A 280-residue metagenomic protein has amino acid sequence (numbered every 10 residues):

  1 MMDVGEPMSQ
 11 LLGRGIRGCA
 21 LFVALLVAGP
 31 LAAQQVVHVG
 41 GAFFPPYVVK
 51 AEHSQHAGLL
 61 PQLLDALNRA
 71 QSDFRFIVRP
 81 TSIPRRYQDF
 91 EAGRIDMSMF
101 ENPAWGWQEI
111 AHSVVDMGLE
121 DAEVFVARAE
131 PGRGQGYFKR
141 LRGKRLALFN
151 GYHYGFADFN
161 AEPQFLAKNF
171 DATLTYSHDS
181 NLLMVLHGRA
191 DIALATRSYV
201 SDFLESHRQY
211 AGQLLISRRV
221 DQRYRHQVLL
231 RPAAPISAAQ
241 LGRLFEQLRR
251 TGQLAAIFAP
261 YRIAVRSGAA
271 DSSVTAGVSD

Functional and structural regions predicted by a protein language model:
A28-G29: N-terminal signal peptide c-region/cleavage motif recognized by signal peptidases
Q34-I110, L174, T251, P260-Y261 (+1 more regions): Extracytoplasmic small-molecule ligand-binding "clamshell" domains of the periplasmic binding protein/Venus flytrap
G41-P45, E120-V124, Q209-F245, V265-S279: Periplasmic-binding protein-like
P61-Q71, P131-G132, F138-R145, Y152 (+1 more regions): Extended ligand-binding regions for polar small-molecule ligands
L64-S72, D116, R142, N150-T175 (+1 more regions): Ligand-binding cleft/hinge of the Venus flytrap
A70, P84-I95, H178-Y199: Short helices/loops that flank or line small-molecule/ion binding pockets
F74-R75, H153-F170, F245-D280: Ligand-binding clefts/hinges and TM-proximal coupling segments of bilobed small-molecule sensing domains
V78-L141, H153-F156, R218-R219: Acidic, polar ligand-binding/catalytic clefts
